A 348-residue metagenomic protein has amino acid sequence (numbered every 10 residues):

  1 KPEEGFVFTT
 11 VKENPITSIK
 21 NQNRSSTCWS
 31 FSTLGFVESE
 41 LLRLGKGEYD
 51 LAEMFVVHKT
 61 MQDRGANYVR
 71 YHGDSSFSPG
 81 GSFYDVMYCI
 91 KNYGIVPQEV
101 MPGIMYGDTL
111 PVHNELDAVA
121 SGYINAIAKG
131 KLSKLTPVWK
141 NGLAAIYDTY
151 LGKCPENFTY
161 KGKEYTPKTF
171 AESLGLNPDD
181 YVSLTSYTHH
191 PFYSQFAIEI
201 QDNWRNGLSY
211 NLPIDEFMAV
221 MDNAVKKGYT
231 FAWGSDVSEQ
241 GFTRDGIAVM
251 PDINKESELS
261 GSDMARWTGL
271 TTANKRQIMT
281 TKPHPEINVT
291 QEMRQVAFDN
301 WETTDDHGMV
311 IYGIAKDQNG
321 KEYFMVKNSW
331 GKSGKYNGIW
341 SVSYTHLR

Functional and structural regions predicted by a protein language model:
K1-N14: N-terminal regions that are enriched for targeting/export leaders and immediately downstream pro/stem segments
V11-H72, G81-F158, G162, D222-F231: Active-site nucleophile-adjacent alpha helix/oxyanion-hole segment immediately C-terminal to the catalytic cysteine
S39-R43, M101-P102, R244-A248, Y323 (+1 more regions): Short, solvent-exposed loop/turn and secondary-structure capping segments
K59, G234-V237, I314, N328-S329: Active-site-proximal beta-strand/loop segments in catalytic clefts of secreted hydrolases
I90, D299, T304-G331: Catalytic nucleophile-His microenvironment captured as a short glycine-rich beta-strand/loop that brackets
A126-D202, N206-S209: Aromatic-residue-lined binding/catalytic grooves and analogous aromatic/hydrophobic interfacial grooves in multimeric
Y210-D306: Long, positively charged binding patches that form subdomain-scale interaction surfaces for polyanionic ligands
T345-H346: Conserved small/polar residues in nucleotide/adenosyl-binding loops
